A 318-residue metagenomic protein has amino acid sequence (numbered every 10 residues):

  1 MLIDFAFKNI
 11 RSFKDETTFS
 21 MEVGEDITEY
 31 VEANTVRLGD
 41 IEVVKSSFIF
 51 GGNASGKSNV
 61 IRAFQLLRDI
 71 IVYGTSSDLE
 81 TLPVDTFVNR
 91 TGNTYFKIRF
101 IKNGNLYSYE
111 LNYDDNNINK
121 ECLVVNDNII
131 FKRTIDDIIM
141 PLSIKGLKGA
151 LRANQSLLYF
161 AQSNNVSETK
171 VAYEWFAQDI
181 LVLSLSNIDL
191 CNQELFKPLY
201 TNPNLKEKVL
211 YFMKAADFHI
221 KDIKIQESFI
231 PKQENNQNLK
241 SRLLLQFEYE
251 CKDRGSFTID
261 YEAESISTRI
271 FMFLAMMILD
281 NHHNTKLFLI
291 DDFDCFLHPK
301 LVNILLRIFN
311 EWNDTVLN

Functional and structural regions predicted by a protein language model:
M1-D69, C251-N318: Switch/communication elements of ASCE P-loop NTPase nucleotide-binding domains
D4-A6, T18, Y95-R99, S108-E110 (+1 more regions): Beta-strand secondary-structure signal
F7, I98-G104, L123-V125, Y249-D253: Short acidic, glycine-rich loop/turn motifs
K14, T91-N93, G104-L106, D115-N119 (+2 more regions): Coil-to-beta-strand transition motifs
R37-E42, S47-F48, G52, I61-Y109 (+1 more regions): Conserved P-loop NTP-binding catalytic core
L82-N89, Q226-N238: Beta-rich nucleic-acid/ligand-interaction surfaces
S108-K232: Electropositive, glycine-dotted interaction segments that contact anionic polymers or phosphate-rich ligands
N235-K252: Pre-Walker A segment
